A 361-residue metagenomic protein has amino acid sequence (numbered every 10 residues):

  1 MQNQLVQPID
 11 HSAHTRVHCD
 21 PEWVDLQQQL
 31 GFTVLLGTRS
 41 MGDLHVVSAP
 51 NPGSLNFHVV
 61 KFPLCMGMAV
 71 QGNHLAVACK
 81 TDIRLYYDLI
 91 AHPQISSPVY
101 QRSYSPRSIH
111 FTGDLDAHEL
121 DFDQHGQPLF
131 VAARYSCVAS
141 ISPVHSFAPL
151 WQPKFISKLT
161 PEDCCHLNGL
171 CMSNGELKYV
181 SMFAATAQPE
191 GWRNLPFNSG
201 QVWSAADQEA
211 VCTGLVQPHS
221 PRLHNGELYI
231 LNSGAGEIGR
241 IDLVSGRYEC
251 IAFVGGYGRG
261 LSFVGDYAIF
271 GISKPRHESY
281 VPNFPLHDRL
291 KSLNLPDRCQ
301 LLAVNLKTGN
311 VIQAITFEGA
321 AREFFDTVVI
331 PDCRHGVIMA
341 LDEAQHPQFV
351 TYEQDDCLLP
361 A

Functional and structural regions predicted by a protein language model:
A13, V17-W23, L215-L306: Loop/turn-rich, solvent-exposed surfaces of beta-rich toroidal or solenoidal domains
R16-Q29, F62-N73, H110-Q127, I156-K178 (+4 more regions): Beta-rich, blade/repeat-based domains predominating in secreted/periplasmic proteins but also intracellular
H18-G31, R84-Q94, V180-F197, G271-P296 (+1 more regions): Short, conserved, GDST-rich strand-edge loop motifs in beta-rich repeat architectures
L36-R39, A76-D82, F122, L129-Y135 (+8 more regions): Conserved beta-strand positions in repeat-built beta-propeller and related beta-rich domains
A49-N51, L89-A91, S142-H145, S204-D207 (+2 more regions): Short loop/turn segments that connect beta-strands within beta-propeller blades
G53-D121: Blade-loop segments of beta-propeller domains
L55-K61, Q94-I109, A148-F155, C212-T213 (+2 more regions): Beta-propeller fold detector
D297-L302, L306-A361: Blade-level signature of beta-propeller repeat domains, shared across WD40, Kelch, NHL, RCC1 and BNR/Asp-box propellers
